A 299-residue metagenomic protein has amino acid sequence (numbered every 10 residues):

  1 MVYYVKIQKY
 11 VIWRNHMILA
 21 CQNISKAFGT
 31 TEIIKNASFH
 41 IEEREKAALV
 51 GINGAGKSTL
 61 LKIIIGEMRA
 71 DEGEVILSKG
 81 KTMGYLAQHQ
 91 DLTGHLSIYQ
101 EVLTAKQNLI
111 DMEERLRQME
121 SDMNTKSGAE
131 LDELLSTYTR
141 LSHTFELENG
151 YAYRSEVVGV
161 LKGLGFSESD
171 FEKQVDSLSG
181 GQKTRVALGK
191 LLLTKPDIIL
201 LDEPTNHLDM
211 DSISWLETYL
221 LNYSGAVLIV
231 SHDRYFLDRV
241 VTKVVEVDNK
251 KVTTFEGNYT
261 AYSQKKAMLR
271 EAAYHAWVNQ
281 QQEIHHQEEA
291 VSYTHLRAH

Functional and structural regions predicted by a protein language model:
V2-N279: ABC ATP-binding cassette signature C-motif
V278, Q282-Y293: Short cytosolic helices in intracellular loops of multi-pass membrane proteins
T294-H299: Conserved small/polar residues in nucleotide/adenosyl-binding loops
